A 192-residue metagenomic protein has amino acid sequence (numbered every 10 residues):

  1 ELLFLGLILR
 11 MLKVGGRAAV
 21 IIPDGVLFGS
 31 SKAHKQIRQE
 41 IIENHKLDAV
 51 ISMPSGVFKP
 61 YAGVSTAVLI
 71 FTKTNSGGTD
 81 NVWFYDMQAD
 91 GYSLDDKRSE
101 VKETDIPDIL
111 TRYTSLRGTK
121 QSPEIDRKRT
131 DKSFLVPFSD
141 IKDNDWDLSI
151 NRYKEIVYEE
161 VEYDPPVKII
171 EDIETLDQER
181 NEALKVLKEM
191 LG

Functional and structural regions predicted by a protein language model:
E1-G192: A conserved structural/catalytic subdomain of Rossmann-like adenosyl-cofactor enzymes
